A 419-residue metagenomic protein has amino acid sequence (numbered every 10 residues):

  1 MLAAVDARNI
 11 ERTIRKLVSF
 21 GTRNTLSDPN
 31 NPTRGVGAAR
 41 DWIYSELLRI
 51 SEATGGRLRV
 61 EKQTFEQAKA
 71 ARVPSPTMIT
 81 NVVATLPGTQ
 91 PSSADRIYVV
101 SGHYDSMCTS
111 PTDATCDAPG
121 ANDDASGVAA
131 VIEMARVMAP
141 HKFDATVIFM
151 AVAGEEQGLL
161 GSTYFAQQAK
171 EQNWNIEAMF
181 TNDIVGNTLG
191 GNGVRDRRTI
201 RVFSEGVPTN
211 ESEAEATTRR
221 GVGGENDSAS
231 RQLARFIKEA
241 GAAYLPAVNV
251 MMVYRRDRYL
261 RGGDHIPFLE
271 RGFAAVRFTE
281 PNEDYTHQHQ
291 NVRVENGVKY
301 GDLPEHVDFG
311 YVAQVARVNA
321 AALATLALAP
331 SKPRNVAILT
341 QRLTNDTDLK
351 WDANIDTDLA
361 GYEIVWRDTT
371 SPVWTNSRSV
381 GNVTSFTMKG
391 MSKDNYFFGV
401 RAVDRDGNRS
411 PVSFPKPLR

Functional and structural regions predicted by a protein language model:
R12-P87: A non-catalytic alpha/beta surface segment that caps or lines the substrate-entry region of metallo-dependent hydrolase
V18, V185-E205, M252-P330: Active-site-adjacent mobile loop/cap segments within catalytic or ligand-binding domains
A84, V100-S101, D105-S106, S110-L159 (+1 more regions): Alpha-helical metal-binding/catalytic segments enriched in His/Glu/Asp
V131, G381-T387, Y396: Short S/T/G- and acidic-enriched coil/turn segments that sit immediately N-terminal to beta-strands in beta-sandwich
V152-G263, A275: Metal-dependent peptidase/peptidase-like ectodomains
N345-D358: Conserved aromatic anchor
T357-R378: Extracellular low-complexity, O-glycosylation-prone stalks/linkers
M388-R409: Beta-strand-rich modules
